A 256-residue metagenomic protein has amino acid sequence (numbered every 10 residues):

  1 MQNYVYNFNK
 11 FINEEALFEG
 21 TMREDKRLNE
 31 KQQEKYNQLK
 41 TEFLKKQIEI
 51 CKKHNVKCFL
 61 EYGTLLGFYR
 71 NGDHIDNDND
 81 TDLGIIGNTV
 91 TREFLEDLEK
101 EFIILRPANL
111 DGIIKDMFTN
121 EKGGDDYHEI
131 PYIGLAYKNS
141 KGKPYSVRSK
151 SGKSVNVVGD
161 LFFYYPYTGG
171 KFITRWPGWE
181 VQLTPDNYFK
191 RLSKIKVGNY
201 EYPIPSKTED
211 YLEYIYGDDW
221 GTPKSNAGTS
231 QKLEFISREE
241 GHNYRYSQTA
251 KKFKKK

Functional and structural regions predicted by a protein language model:
M1-A16: Short acidic, low-complexity intrinsically disordered linear motifs used for protein-protein interactions
E15-E61: Helical scaffold of the NTase/Pol beta-like nucleotidyltransferase catalytic core
M22-K26, T41, K45, N139-K256: Catalytic cores of NTP-dependent nucleotidyl/adenyl transfer enzymes across multiple folds
N37-F43, G84-H128: Metal-dependent nucleotidyltransferase catalytic core
I48-T81, N88-R92: Active-site nucleotide-donor binding segment shared across nucleotidyl transfer reactions
T81-D82, Y200: Short active-site oxyanion
D111-L161: Conserved catalytic core of nucleotide-sugar-dependent glycosyltransferases
